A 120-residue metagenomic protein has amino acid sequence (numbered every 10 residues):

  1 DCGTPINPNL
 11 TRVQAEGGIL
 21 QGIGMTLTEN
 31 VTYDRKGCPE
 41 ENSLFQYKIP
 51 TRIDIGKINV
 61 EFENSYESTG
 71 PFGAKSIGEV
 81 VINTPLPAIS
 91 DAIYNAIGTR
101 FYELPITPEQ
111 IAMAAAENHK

Functional and structural regions predicted by a protein language model:
D1-K120: Cofactor-binding beta-sheet edge motifs in enzyme active sites
